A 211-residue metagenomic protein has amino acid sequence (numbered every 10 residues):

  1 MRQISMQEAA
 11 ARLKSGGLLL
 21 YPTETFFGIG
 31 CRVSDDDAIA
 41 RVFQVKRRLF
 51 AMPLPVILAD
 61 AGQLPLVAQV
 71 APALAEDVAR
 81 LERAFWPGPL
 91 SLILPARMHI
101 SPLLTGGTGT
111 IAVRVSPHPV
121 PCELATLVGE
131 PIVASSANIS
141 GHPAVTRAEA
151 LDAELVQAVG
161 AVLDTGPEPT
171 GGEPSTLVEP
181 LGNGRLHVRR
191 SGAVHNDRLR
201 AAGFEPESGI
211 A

Functional and structural regions predicted by a protein language model:
M1-A211: Active-site-adjacent structural elements in enzyme catalytic cores
